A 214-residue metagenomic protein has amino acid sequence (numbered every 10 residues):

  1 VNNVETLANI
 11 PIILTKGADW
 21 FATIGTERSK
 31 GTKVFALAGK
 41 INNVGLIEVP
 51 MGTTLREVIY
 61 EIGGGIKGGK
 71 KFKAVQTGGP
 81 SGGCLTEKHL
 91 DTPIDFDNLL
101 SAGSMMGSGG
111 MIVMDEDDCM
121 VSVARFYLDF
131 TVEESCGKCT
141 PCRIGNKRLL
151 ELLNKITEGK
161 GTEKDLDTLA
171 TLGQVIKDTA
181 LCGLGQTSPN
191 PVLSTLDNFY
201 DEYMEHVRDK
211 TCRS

Functional and structural regions predicted by a protein language model:
V1-M51, G63: Hydrophobic alpha-helical positions that pack around
N2, T26-S29, G39-I41, K67-G69 (+3 more regions): Solvent-exposed alpha-helices and their adjacent loops that cap or buttress functional pockets in soluble metabolic
T6-A8, G31-F35, N43-I47, M51 (+6 more regions): Structural beta-strand/beta-sheet cores of well-ordered domains, especially the beta-sheet scaffolds that support
G52-K67: Short amphipathic, charge-patterned alpha-helical segments
L55-V58, K71, S135, L149: Extended, hydrophobic alpha-helical segments in both membrane/secreted and soluble proteins
G65-K70, G159-E163: Secondary-structure transition/capping motifs at alpha-helix termini and the adjoining loop/turn into the next element
I66-S101: Terminal amphipathic helices with adjacent charged low-complexity linkers/tails
D91-S214: Ferredoxin-type iron-sulfur electron-transfer modules in oxidoreductases and energy-metabolism complexes
